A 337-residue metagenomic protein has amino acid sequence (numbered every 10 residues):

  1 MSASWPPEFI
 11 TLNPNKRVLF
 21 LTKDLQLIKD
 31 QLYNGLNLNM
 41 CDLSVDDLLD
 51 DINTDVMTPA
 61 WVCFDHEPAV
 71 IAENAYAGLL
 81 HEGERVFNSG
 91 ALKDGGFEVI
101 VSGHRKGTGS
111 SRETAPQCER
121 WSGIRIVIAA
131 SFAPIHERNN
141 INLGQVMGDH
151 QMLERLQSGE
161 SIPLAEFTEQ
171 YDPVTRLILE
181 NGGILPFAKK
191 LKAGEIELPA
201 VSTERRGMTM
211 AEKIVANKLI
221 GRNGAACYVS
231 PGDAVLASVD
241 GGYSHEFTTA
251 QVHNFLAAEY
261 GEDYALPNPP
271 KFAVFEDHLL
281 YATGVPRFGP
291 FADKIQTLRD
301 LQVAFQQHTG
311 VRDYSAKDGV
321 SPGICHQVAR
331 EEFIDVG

Functional and structural regions predicted by a protein language model:
M1-G337: Fe-S-dependent hydro-lyases/dehydratases of central metabolism
